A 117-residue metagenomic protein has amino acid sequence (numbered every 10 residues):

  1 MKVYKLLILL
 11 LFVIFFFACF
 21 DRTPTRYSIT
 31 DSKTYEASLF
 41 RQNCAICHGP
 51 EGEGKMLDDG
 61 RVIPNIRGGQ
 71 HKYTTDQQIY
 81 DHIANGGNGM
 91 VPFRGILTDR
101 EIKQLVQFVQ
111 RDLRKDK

Functional and structural regions predicted by a protein language model:
M1-C19: Sec-dependent bacterial lipoprotein signal peptides
C19, C44-C47, M90: Disulfide-bonded cysteines in secreted/extracellular proteins and peptides
C19-L39, K55: Electrostatic cytochrome c docking/interface patches
T23, E51, G87, D112-D116: A general structural signal marking secondary-structure boundaries and capping sites
S32-R41, L97, R111-K117: Short sequence/structural segments immediately N-terminal
E36, F40-P50, L105, V109: The canonical Cys-X-X-Cys-His
L57-D59: Conserved catalytic-core motifs of eukaryotic protein kinase domains, centered on the activation segment
R61-L113: Extracytoplasmic electron-transfer domains, predominantly the class I c-type cytochrome c fold
